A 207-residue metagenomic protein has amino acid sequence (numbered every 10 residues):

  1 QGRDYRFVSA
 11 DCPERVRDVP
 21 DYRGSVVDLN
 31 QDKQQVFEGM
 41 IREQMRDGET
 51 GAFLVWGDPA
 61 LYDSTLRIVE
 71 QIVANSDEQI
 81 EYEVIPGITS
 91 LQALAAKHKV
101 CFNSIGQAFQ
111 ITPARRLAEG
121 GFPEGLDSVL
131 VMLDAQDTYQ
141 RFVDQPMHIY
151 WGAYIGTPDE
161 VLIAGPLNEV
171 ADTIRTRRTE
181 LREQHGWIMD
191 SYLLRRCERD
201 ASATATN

Functional and structural regions predicted by a protein language model:
Q1-E81, A164, V170-A171, M189-A201: Class I S-adenosyl-L-methionine
S9, F53-V55, V84-G87, S104 (+2 more regions): General beta-strand structural signal in soluble alpha/beta enzymes
C12-V19, S90-L91, L117-E119, T157-D159: A short acidic, often aromatic-flanked loop/helix-cap motif at beta-alpha or helix-coil junctions that lines enzyme
S25-V36, V100-P113, L130-M132, V170-Q184: A polyampholytic, Gly/Pro-enriched intrinsically disordered region
M40-Q44, N75, H98-C101, F142-Q145 (+2 more regions): Change "in soluble alpha/beta enzymes" to "in soluble alpha/beta proteins
G57-L126, R182-H185, D200: Class I SAM-dependent methyltransferase SAM-binding "motif I" and its flanking Rossmann-like core
F122-N207: A contiguous loop/helix-start segment that scaffolds small-molecule binding in enzyme catalytic cores
